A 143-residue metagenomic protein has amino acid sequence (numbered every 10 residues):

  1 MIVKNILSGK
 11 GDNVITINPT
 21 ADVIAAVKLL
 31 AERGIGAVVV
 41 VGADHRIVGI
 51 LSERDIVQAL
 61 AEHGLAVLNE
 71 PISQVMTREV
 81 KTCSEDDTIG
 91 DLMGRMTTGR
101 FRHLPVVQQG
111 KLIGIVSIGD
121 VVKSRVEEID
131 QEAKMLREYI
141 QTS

Functional and structural regions predicted by a protein language model:
M1-N13, S52-K81, D86-T97, I118-S143: Tandem CBS (Bateman) regulatory domains
I17-G34, V40-V41, T82-R100, V107: The conserved cystathionine-beta-synthase
A21-R33, E62-V75, G110: Short, charge-rich amphipathic segments
L30-R33, V38-R54, M96, L104-G119: A glycine-centered beta-loop-beta connector
